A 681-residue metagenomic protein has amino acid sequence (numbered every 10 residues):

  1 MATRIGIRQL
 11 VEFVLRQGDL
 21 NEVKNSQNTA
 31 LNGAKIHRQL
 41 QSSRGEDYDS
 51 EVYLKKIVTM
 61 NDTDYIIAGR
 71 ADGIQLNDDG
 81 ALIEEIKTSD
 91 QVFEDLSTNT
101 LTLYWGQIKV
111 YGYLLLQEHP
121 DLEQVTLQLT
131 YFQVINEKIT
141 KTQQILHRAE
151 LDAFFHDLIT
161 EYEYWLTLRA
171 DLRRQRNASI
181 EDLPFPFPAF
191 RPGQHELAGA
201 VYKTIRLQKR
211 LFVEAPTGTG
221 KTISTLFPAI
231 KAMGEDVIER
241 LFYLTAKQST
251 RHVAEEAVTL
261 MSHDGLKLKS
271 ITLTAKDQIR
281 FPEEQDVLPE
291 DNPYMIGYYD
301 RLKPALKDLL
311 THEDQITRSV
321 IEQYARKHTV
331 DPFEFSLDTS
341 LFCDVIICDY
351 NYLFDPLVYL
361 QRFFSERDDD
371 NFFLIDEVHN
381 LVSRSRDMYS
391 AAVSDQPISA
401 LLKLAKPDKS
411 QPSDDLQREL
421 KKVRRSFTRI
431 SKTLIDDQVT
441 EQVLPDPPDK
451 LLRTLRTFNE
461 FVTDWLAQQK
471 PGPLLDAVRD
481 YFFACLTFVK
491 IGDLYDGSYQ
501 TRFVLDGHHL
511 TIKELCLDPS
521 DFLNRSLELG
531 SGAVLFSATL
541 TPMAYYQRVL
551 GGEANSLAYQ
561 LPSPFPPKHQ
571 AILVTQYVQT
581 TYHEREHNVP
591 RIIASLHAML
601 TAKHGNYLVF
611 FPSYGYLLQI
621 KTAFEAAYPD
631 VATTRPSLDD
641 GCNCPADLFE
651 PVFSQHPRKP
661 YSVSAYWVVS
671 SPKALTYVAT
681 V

Functional and structural regions predicted by a protein language model:
M1-L76: Metal-dependent nuclease catalytic cores that hydrolyze phosphodiester bonds in DNA/RNA, characterized by
K56-A153: Mg2+/Mn2+-dependent nuclease catalytic core
L172-E214: Conserved pre-motif I regulatory segment
N177-A178, P184, V237-I346, F354 (+4 more regions): A substrate-engagement module of RecA-like helicase motors
R206-P228, R240: Walker A/P-loop
T225, H252, H328-V345, Y350-N459 (+1 more regions): Signature of the SF2 helicase/ATPase Hel1-core->accessory helical subdomain module
I321-L341, I346, L357-F364, F461-Q579 (+2 more regions): A contiguous, basic/glycine-rich beta-loop/short-helix subdomain that forms a polymer-engagement track
F611-G641: Conserved helicase motor "Helicase C" RecA-like lobe of SF1/SF2 P-loop NTPases
